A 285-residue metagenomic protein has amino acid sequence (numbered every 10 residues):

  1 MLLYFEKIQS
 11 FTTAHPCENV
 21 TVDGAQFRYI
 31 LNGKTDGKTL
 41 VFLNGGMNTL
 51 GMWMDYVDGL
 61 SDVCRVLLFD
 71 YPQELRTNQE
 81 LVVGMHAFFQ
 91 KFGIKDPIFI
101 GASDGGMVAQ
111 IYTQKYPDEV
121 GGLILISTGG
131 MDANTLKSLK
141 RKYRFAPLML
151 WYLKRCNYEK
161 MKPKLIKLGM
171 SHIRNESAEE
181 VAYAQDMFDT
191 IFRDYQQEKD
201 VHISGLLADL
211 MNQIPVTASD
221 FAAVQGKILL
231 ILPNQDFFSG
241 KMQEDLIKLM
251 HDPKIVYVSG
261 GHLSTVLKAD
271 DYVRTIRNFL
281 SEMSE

Functional and structural regions predicted by a protein language model:
M1-K38, V63-C64, K95, S281-E285: Alpha/beta-hydrolase fold catalytic core
A25-L75: Conserved HGGG/HGGXW glycine-rich cap/lid loop of the alpha/beta-hydrolase fold
D58-G59, A223-G260: Conserved loop-alpha-helix segment in the C-terminal half of the alpha/beta-hydrolase fold that carries the catalytic
L67-D104: Active-site loop/oxyanion-hole signature of alpha/beta-hydrolase fold enzymes
G106-P117, L123: Short glycine-enriched nucleophile-adjacent loop and the immediately C-terminal alpha-helix near the catalytic center
Q114, L123-R155: Flexible "cap/lid" loop of the alpha/beta hydrolase fold
N134-L136, C156-A222: Conserved alpha/beta-hydrolase catalytic His-Asp/Glu region
G260-V273: Catalytic histidine-centered segment of alpha/beta-hydrolase-like enzymes
